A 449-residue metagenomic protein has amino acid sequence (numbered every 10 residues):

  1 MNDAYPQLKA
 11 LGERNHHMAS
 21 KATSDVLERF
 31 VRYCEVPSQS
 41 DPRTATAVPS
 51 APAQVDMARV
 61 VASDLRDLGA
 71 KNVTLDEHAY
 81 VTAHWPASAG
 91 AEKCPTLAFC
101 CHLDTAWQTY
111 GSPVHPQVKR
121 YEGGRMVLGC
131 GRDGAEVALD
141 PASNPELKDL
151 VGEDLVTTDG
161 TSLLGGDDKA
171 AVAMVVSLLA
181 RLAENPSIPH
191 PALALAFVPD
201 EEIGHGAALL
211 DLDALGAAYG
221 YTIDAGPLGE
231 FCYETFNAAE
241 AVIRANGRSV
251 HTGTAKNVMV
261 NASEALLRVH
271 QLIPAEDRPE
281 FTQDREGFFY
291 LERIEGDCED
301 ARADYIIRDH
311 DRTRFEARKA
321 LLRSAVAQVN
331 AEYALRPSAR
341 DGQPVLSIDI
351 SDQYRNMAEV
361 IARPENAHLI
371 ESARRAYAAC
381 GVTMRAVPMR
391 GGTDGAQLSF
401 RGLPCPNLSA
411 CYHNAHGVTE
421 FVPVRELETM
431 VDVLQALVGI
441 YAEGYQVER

Functional and structural regions predicted by a protein language model:
L8, S263-R449: Metal-dependent amide/peptide-bond hydrolase catalytic core, centered on the "pita-bread" metallohydrolase fold
T23-A51, V156-T157, S249, N356 (+1 more regions): N-terminal capping segment at the start of a domain
A45-C94, A98-C100, D104: A non-catalytic alpha/beta surface segment that caps or lines the substrate-entry region of metallo-dependent hydrolase
A91-A192, F197: Active-site metal-coordination/substrate-binding segment of hydrolases, especially metallo-dependent peptidases
E92-K93, G253, R312-A317: Short, conserved charged micro-motifs
G134-D154, C232-R244, R374-R375, P406: Acidic-glycine-rich active-site phosphate/pyrophosphate-binding loop
L147-F236, R278-E292, G296, A303-H310 (+2 more regions): Acidic/histidine-rich catalytic neighborhood of metal-dependent amide-processing enzymes
L147-S162, N246-V250, C380, Y412-H416: Glycine/charged-rich beta-loop-alpha catalytic/anionic-binding loops adjacent to active sites
